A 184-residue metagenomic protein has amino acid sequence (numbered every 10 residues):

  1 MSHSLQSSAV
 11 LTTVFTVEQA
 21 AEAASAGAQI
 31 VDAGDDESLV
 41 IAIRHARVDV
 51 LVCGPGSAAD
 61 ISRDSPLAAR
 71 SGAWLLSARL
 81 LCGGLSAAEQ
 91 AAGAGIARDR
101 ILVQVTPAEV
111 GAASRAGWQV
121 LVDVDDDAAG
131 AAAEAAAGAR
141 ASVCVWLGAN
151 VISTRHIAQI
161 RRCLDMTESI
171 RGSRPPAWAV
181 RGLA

Functional and structural regions predicted by a protein language model:
M1-A26, S38-A184: Active-site-adjacent loop and "lid" segments of alpha/beta metabolic enzymes
I30-V31: Alpha-helical structural signal with a strong bias for long, charge-/Ser/Thr/Gly-rich, low-complexity C-terminal tracts
